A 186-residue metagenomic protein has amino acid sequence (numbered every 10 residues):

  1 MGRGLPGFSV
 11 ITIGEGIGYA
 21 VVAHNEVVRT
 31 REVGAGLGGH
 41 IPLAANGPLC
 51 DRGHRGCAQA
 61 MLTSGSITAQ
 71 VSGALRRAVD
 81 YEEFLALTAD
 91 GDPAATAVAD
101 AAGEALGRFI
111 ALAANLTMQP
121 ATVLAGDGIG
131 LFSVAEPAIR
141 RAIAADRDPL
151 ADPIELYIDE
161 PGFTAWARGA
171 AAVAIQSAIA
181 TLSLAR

Functional and structural regions predicted by a protein language model:
M1-G4, A58-R186: ATP-binding/phosphotransfer module of carbohydrate and carboxylate kinases, centering on a glycine-rich
M1-L62, I175-R186: Phosphate-binding/catalytic loop of phosphoryl-transfer enzymes
